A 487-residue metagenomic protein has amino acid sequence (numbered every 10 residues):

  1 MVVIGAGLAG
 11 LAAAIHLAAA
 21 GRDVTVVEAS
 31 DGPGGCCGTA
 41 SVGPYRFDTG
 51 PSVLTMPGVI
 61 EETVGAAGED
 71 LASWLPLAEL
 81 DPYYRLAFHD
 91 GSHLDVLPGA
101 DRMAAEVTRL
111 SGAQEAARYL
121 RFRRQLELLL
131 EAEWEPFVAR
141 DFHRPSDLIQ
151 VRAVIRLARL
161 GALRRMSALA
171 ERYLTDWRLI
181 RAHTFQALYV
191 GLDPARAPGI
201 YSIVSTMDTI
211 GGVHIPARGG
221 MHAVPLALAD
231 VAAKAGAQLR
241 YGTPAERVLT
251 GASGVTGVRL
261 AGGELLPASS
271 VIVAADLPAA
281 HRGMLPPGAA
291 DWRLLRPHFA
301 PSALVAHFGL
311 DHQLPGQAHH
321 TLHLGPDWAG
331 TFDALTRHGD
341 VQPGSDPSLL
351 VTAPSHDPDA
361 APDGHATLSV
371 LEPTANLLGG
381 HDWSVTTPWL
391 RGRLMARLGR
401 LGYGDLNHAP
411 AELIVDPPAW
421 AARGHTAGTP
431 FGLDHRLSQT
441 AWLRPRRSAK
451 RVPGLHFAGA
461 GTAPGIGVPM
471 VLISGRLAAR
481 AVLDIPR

Functional and structural regions predicted by a protein language model:
M1-A132: N-terminal glycine-rich phosphate/pyrophosphate-binding loop and immediately adjacent elements
P51, A460-L483: A conserved FAD-binding loop/helix module that cradles the flavin
H89-P198: Rossmann-like flavin
D176-V190, D346-L350, G404-P464: A glycine-rich dinucleotide-binding beta-alpha-beta segment and adjacent secondary-structure elements that constitute
R181-I215, A449-P453: Active-site-adjacent "gating/activation" loops or surface patches in catalytic cores
I203-A261: Helical element adjacent to the flavin cofactor pocket in flavoenzyme catalytic cores
E246-P362: Mid-domain catalytic core of redox enzymes that form a hydrophobic substrate pocket/lid adjacent to a catalytic redox
D311-A421: C-terminal segments that line or cap access tunnels to active or ligand-binding sites in enzymes and enzyme-associated
